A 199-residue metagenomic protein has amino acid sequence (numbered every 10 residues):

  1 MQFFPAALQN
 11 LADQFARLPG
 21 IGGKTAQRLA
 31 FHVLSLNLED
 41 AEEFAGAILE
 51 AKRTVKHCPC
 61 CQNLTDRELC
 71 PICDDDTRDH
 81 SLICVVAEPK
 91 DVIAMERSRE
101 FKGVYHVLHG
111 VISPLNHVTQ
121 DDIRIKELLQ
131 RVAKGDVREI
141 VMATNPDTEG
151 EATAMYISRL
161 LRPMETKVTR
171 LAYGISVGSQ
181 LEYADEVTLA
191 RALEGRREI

Functional and structural regions predicted by a protein language model:
Q2-L8, R17, Q27-V92: Cys/His-rich Zn2+-binding cysteine-cluster or related metal-binding knuckle/ribbon modules and their
F3, A7, L36, D40 (+3 more regions): Catalytic cores of large soluble enzymes that bind and process phosphate-bearing ligands
N10, L129-V141, N145-I199: Long C-terminal interaction/binding lobes of large macromolecular proteins
A16, L34, L49, Q62 (+8 more regions): Signal for well-folded cores of large energy- and translation-related assemblies
A26, D75-T144: Extended interfacial segments that mediate partner engagement and assembly in macromolecular machines
F44, H57, L69, D91 (+5 more regions): Glycine-rich, flexible loop/turn motifs
